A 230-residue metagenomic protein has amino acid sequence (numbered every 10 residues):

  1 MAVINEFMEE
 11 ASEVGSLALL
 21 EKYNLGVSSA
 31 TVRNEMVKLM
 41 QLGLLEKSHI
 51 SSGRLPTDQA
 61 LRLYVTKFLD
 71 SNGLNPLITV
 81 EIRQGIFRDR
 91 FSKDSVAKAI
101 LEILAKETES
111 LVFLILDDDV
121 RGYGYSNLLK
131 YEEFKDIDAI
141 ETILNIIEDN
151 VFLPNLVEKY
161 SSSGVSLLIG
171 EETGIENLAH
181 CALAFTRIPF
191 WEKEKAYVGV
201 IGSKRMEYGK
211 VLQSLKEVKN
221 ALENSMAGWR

Functional and structural regions predicted by a protein language model:
M1-V14, V27, L116, Y125-N127 (+1 more regions): Proteins with a high burden of low-complexity, intrinsically disordered sequence enriched in S/T/G/P/A and R, requiring
A2-N5, E9, E13-K67: N-terminal helix-turn-helix
L69-R230: Intrinsically disordered, acidic Ser/Thr/Pro-rich low-complexity regulatory segments
